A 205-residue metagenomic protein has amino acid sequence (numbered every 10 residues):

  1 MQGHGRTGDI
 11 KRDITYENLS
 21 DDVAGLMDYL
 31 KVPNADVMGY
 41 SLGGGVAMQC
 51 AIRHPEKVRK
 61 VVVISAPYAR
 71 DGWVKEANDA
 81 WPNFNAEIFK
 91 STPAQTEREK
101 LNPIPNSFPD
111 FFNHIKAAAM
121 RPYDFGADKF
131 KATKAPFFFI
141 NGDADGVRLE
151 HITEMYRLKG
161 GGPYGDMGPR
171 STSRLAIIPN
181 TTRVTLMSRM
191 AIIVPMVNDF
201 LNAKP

Functional and structural regions predicted by a protein language model:
M1-G5, Y68, T182-T185: Alpha/beta-hydrolase active-site loop signature
M1-M38: Active-site loop/oxyanion-hole signature of alpha/beta-hydrolase fold enzymes
G45-R53, R59-Q95: Flexible "cap/lid" loop of the alpha/beta hydrolase fold
N113-K129: Active-site nucleophile elbow and catalytic-triad environment of alpha/beta-hydrolase enzymes
T133, F139-N141: Short beta-strand/loop motif that positions the catalytic acidic residue of the alpha/beta-hydrolase fold
D143-G146, N180-T182: Acidic beta-to-alpha connecting loop that harbors the catalytic carboxylate
G146-E154, L186: Conserved alpha/beta-hydrolase "acid-adjacent" motif
S171-P205: Catalytic active-site module of serine/aspartate enzymes centered on a nucleophile-bearing elbow/loop
